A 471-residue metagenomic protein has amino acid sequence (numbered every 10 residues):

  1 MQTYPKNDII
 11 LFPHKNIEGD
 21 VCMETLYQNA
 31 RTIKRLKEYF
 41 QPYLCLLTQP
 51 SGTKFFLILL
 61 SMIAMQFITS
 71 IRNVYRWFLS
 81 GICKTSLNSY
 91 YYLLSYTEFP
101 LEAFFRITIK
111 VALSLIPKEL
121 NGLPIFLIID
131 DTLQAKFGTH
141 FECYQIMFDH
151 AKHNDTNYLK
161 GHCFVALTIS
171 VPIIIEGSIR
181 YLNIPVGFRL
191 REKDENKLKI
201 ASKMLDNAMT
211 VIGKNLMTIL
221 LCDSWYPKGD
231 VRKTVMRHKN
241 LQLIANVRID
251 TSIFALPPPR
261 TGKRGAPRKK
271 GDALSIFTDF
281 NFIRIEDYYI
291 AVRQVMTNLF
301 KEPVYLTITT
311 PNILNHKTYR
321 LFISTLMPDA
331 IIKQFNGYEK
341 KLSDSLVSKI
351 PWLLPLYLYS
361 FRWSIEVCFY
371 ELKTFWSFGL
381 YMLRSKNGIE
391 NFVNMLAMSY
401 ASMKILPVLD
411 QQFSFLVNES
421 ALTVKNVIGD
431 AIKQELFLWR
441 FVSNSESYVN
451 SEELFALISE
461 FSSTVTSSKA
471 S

Functional and structural regions predicted by a protein language model:
Q2-Y4, H14: Low-complexity, intrinsically disordered or signal/transmembrane-proximal segments
L11-P42, K136, H140, E176-S471: Single, function-defining residue in the core of a domain
Y39-F56: Short, Lys/Arg-enriched anionic-surface-contact patches
P50-T53, Q66-T139, R232, K269 (+2 more regions): Electropositive nucleic-acid engagement tracts
L57-I63: Non-membrane alpha-helical segments in proteins
A64, S95-R180, V186, E286-Q294: Active-site-proximal, Lys/Arg-enriched surface segment that forms a nucleic-acid-binding/basic interface patch
